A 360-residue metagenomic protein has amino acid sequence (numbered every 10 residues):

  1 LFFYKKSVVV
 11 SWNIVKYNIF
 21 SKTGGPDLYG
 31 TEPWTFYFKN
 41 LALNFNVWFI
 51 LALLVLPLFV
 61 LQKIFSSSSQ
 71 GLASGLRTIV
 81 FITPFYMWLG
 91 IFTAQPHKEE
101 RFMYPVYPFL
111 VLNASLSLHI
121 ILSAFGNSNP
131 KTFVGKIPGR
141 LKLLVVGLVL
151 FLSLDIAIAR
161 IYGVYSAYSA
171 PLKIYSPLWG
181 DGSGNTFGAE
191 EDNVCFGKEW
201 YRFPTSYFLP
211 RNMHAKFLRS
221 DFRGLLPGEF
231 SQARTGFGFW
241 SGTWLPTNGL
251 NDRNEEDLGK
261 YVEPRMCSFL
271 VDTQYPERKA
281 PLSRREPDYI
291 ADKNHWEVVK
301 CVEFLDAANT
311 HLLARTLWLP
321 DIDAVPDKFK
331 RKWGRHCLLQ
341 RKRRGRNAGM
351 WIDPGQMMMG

Functional and structural regions predicted by a protein language model:
L1-K98, K142, L148, L152 (+4 more regions): Transmembrane-lumen/periplasm boundary regions of multi-pass, lipid-linked membrane glycan transferases
F2, L56, L61-S74, G126-K142 (+1 more regions): Eukaryotic N-terminal low-complexity, Ser/Thr- and Lys/Arg-rich leader segments that predominantly function as
V9-V10, W48, I91-F92, L112-S115 (+4 more regions): Eukaryotic short linear interaction motifs
L28-Y29, M87-W88, L118-G135: Multipass alpha-helical transmembrane domains of eukaryotic endomembrane proteins
L53-P57, P108-N127: Transmembrane alpha-helical segments
A124-T273, W296-V299, K330-W333: Membrane-embedded, lumen/periplasm-facing catalytic core of multi-pass transferases that use lipid-linked donors
G228-G360: Aromatic/acidic, Gly/Pro-rich catalytic loop(s) in extracytoplasmic/lumenal soluble domains of multi-pass membrane
